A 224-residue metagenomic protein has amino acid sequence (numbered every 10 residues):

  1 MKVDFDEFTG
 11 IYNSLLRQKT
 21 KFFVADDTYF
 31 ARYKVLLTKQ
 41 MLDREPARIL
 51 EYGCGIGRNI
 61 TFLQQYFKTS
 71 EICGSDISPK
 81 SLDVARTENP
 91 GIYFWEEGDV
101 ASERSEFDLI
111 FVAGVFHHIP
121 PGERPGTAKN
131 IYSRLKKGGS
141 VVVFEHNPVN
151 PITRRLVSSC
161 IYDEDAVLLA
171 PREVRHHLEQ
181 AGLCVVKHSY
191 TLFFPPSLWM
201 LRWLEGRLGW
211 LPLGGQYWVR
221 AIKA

Functional and structural regions predicted by a protein language model:
M1-L42: Conserved class I S-adenosyl-L-methionine
I56-V100: Class I SAM-dependent methyltransferase SAM/SAH-binding core
F111: A conserved beta-strand element that flanks and buttresses the S-adenosyl-L-methionine
P125-K137: A short glycine-rich, Lys/Arg-flanked "PGG" loop and its adjoining helix->strand segment in the class I
G138-E145: Conserved beta-strand signature within the Rossmann-like core of class I S-adenosyl-L-methionine
S140, V186-A224: A C-terminal cap/extension of S-adenosyl-L-methionine-dependent methyltransferases that defines the acceptor-substrate
N147-E164: Short, glycine-/aromatic-enriched active-site segment of Class I SAM-dependent methyltransferases
V167-G182, H188: Short alpha-helix
